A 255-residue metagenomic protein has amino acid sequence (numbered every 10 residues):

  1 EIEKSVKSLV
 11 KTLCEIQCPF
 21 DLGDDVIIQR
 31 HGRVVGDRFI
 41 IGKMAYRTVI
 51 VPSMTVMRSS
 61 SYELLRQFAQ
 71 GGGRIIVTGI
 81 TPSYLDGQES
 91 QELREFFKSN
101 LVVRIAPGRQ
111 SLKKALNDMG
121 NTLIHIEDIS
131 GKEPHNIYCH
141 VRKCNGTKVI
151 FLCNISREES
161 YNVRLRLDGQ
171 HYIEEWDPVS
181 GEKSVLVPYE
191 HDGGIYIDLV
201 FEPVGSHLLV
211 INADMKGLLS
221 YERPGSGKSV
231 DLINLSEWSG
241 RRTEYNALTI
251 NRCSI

Functional and structural regions predicted by a protein language model:
E1-I255: Carbohydrate-binding surfaces of carbohydrate-active enzymes
